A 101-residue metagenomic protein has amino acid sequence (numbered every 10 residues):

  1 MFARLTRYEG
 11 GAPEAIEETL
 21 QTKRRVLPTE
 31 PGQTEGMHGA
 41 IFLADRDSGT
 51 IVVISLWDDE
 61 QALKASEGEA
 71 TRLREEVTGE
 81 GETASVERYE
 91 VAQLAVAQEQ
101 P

Functional and structural regions predicted by a protein language model:
M1-V52, D58-T71, T78-P101: Short S/T/G/P-rich N-terminal loop/turn motif that feeds into the first structured element of a domain
